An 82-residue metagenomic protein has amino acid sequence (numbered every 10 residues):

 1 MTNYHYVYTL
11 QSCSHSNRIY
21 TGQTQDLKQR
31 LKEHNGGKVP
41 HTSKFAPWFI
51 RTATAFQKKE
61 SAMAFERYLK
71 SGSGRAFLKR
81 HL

Functional and structural regions predicted by a protein language model:
M1-P40, A46-F49, A53, Q57-S71 (+2 more regions): GIY-YIG nuclease catalytic motif and its immediate N-terminal context
